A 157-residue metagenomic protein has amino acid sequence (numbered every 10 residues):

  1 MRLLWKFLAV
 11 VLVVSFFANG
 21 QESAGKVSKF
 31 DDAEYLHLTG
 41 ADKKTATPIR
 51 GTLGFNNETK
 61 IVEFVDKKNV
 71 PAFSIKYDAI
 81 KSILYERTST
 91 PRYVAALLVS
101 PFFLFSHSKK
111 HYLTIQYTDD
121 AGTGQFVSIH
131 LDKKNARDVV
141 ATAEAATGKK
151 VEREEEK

Functional and structural regions predicted by a protein language model:
M1-L3: N-terminal secretory signal peptides that target proteins for export/translocation
K6-S15: Bacterial N-terminal signal peptides
N19-T59: Anionic N-terminal interaction surfaces
Q21-S28, A79-K157: Acidic, Ser/Thr- and proline-rich intrinsically disordered linker/docking segments of eukaryotic scaffolds
E34-L36, K60-F64, L113-Y117: Short polybasic amphipathic segments
D42-K43, D66-K68, Y117-A121: Short acidic, glycine-rich loop/turn motifs
G54, S74-K76, S128-H130: Generic structural detector for well-ordered beta-strands
E58-S89: Mid-length scaffold segments of soluble, non-membrane domains
